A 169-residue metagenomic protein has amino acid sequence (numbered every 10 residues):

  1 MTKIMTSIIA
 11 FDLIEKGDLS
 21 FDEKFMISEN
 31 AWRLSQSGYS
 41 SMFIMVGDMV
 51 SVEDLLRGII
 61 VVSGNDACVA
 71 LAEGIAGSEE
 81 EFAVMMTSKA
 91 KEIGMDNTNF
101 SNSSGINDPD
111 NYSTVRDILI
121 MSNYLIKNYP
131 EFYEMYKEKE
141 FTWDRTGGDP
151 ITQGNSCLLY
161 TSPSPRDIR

Functional and structural regions predicted by a protein language model:
M1-L119, I126-K127: Active-site-adjacent loops and short helices of periplasmic peptidoglycan-processing enzymes
L13, D144-G147, S164: Residue-level detector of alpha-helical segments with a strong bias toward transmembrane helices and their helix-loop
A70, M135, I168: Residues that scaffold the ATP/ADP-binding catalytic core of kinase and kinase-like folds
N128-L159: Conserved active-site loop region of the serine DD-peptidase/beta-lactamase
Y160-R169: Single conserved hydrophobic/aromatic residue that forms the stacking wall/gate of nucleotide- or nucleobase-binding
